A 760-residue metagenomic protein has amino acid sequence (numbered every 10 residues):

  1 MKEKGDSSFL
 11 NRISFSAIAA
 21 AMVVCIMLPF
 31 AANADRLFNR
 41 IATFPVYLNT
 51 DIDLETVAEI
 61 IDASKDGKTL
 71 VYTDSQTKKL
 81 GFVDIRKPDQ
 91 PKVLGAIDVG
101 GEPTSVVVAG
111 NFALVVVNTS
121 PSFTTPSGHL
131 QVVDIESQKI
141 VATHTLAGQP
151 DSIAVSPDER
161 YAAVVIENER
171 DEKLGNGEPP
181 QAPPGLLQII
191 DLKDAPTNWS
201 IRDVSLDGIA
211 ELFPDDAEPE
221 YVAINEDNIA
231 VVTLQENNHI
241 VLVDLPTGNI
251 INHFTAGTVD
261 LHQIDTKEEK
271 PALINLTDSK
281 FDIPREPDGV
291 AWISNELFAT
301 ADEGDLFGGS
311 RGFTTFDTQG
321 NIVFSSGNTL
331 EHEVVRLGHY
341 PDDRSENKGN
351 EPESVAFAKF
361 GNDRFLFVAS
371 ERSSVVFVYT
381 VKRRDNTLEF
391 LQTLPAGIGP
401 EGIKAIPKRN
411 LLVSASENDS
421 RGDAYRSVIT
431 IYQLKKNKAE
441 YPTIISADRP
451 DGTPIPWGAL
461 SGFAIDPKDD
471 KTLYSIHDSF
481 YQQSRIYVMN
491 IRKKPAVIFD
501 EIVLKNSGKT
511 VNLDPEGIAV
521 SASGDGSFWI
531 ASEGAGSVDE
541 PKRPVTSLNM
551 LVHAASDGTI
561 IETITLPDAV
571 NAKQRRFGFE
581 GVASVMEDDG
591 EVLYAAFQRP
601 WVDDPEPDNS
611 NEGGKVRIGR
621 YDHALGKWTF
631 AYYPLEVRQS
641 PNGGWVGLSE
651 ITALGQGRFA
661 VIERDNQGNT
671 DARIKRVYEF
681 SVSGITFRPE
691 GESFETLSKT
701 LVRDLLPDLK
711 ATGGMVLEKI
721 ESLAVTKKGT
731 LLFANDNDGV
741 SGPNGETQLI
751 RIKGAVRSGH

Functional and structural regions predicted by a protein language model:
K2-A19: Bacterial N-terminal signal peptides that target proteins for export
G5-D6, V24, N33: Terminal low-complexity, poorly structured segments
S8-F9, M27, D244: Acidic/proline-rich low-complexity IDRs
S16-P29: Bacterial N-terminal signal peptides
A32-H760: Sequence/structural signature of beta-propeller domains
